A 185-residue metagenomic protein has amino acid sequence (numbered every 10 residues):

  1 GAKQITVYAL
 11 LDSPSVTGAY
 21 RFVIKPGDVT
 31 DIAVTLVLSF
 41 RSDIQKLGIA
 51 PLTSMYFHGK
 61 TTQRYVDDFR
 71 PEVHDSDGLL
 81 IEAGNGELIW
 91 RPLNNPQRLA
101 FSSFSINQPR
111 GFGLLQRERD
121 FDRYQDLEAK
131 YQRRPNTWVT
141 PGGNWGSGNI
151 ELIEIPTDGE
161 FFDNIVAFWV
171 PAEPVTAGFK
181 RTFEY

Functional and structural regions predicted by a protein language model:
G1-G27, G143-N164: Extended, loop-rich substrate-binding clefts of extracytoplasmic carbohydrate-active enzymes
A2-Q4, T17, V29-A33, N107-P109 (+1 more regions): A general secondary-structure signal for short beta-strands and their flanking turns/coil in non-transmembrane regions
K3-A9, V34, I81, L114: Generic recognition of long tandem-repeat/solenoid scaffolds
V7-L11, F179-Y185: Short, hydrophobic/aromatic-enriched beta-strand segments in well-ordered soluble domains
A9-H58: Acidic, contiguous internal or C-terminal segments within carbohydrate-active enzymes that form a structured patch used
Q45, I49-K180: A contiguous, surface-exposed recognition patch within enzymatic or periplasmic domains that forms
